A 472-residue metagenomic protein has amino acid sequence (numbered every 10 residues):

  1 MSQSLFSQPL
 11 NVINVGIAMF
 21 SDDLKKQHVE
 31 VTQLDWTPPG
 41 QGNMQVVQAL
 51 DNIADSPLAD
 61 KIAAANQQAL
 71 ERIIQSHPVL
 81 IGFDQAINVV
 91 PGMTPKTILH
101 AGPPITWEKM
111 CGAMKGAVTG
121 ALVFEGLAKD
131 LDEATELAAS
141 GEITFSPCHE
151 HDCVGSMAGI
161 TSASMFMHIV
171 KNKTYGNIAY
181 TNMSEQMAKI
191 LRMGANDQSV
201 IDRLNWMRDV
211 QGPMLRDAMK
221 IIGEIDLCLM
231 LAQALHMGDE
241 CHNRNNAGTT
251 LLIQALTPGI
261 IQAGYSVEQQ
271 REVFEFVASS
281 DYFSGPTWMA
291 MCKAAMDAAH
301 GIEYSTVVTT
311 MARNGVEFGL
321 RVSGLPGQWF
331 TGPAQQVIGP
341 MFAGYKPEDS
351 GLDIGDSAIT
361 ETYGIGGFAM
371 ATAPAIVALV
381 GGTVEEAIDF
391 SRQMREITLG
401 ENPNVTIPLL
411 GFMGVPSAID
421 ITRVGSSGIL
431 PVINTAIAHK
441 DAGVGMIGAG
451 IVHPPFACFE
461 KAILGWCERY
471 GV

Functional and structural regions predicted by a protein language model:
S2-V472: Anaerobic metallocofactor- and corrinoid-dependent redox/one-carbon enzyme cores, especially those from methanogenesis
